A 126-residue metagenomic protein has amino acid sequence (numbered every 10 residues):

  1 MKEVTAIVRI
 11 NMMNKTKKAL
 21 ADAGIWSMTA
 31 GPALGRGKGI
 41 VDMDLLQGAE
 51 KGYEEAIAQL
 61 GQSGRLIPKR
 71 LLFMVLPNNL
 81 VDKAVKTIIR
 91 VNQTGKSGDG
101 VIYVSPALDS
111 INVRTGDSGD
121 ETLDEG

Functional and structural regions predicted by a protein language model:
M1-G126: Positively charged, small/polar-rich N-terminal and surface patches that mediate targeting and assembly and bind
